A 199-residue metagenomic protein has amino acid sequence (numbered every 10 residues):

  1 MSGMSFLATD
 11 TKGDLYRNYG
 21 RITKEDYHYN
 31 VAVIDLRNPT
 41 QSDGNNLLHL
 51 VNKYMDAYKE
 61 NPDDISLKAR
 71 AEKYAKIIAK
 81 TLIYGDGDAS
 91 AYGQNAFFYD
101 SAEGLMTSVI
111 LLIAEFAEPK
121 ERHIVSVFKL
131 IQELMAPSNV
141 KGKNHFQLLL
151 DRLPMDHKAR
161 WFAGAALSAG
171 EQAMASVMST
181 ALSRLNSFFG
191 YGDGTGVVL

Functional and structural regions predicted by a protein language model:
M1-L199: P-loop NTPase motor domains
